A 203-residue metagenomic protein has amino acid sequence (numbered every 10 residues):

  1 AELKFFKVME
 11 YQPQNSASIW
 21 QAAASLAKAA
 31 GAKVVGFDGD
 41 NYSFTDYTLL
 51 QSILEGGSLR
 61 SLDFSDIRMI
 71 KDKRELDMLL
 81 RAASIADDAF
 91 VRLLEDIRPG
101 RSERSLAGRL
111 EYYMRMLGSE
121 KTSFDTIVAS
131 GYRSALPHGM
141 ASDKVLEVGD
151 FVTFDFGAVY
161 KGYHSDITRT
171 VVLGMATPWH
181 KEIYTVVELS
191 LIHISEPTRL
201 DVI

Functional and structural regions predicted by a protein language model:
E2-Q14, I19: Compact, glycine/acidic-enriched structural inserts
P13-Q14, D40-Y42, R133, V159-K161: Short, surface-exposed acidic/glycine-rich loop or hinge patches that mediate macromolecular interfaces
S18-T122: Flexible, acidic/His-enriched mid-domain "rim/lid" segments that flank
I53, I70, R101-W179: Short catalytic-site patches enriched in acidic/histidine residues that coordinate or position cofactors/metals
R68-K71, E75-L76, L80, K144 (+3 more regions): Short, cationic motifs built from Arg/Lys/His that form the positively charged side of catalytic pockets
G162-S165, T185-I192: Feature representing long, continuous alpha-helical segments
P178-V186: A short, structured beta-strand-centered segment in the mid-to-C-terminal lobe of catalytic cores from group-transfer
I192-I203: Single conserved hydrophobic/aromatic residue that forms the stacking wall/gate of nucleotide- or nucleobase-binding
